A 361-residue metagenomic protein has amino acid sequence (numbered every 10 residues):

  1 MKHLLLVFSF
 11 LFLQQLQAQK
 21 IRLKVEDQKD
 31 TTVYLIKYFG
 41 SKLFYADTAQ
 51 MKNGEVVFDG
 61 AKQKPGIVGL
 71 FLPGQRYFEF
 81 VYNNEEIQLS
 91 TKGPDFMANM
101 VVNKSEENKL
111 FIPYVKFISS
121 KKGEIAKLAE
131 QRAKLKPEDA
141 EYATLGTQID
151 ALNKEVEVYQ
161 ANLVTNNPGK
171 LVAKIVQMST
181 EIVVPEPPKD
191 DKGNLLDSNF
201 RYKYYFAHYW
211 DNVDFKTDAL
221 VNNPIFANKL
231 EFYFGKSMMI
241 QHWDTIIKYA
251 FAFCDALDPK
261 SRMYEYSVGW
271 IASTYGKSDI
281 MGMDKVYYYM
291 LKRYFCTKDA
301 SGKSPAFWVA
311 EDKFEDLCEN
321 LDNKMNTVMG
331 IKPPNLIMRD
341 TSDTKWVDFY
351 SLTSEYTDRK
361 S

Functional and structural regions predicted by a protein language model:
M1-K24: Bacterial Sec-dependent N-terminal signal peptides
Q19-P168, I175-W210, K216: A non-transmembrane, solvent-exposed segment enriched in polar/low-complexity residues
K170-M178, A227-N228, Y264-W270: Amphipathic alpha-helical repeat scaffolds of TPR domains
N194-W243: A recognition module on extended beta-rich or small alphabeta surfaces enriched in W/G with H and D/E
W243-G302: A cross-family structural signal marking well-folded subdomains
G282-V328: Non-catalytic accessory segments flanking enzyme active sites
W308-Y356: N-terminal "domain-start" segment that seeds a small globular fold
S361: Conserved small/polar residues in nucleotide/adenosyl-binding loops
